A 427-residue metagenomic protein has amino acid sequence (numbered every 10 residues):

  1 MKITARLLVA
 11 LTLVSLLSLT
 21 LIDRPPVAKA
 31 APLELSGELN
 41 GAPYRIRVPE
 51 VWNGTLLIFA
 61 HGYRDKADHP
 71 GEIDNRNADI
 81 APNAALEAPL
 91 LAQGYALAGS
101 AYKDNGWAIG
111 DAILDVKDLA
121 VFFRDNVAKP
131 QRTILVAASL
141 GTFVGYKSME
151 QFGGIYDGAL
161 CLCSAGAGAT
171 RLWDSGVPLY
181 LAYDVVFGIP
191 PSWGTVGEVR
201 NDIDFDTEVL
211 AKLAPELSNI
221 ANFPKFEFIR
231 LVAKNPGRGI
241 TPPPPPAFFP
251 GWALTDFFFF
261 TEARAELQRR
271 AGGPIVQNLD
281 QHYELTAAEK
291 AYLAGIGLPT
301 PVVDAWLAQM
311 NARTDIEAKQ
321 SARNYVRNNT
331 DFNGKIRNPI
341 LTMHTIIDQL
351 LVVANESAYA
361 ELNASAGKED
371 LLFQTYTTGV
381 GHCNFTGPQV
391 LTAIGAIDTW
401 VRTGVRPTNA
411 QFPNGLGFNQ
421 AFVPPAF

Functional and structural regions predicted by a protein language model:
K29-W52, A308-A312: N-terminal cap/lid segment of alpha/beta-hydrolase-fold proteins
N40-P43, R47-P89: Short, surface-exposed "cap/lid" segments of acyl-processing enzymes
V51-W52, L119-S139, I155: Gly/Ser-rich "nucleophile elbow"/oxyanion-hole loop immediately N-terminal to the catalytic nucleophile in hydrolases
R132-F187: Primarily recognizes the serine-hydrolase "nucleophile elbow" in alpha/beta-hydrolase and SGNH/GDSL folds
A165-D331: Accessory cap/linker subdomain of secreted extracellular hydrolases
T342-H344: Short beta-strand/loop motif that positions the catalytic acidic residue of the alpha/beta-hydrolase fold
L350-N355: Conserved alpha/beta-hydrolase "acid-adjacent" motif
L372-T386: Histidine-bearing beta->alpha loop at or near hydrolase active sites
